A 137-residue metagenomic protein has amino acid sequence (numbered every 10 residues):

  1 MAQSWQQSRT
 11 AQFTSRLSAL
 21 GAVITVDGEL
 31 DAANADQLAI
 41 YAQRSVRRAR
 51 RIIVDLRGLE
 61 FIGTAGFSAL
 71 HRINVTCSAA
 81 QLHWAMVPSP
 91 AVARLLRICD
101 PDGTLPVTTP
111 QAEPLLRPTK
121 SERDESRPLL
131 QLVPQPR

Functional and structural regions predicted by a protein language model:
M1-F61, H71-R137: STAS-like cytosolic regulatory interaction modules
